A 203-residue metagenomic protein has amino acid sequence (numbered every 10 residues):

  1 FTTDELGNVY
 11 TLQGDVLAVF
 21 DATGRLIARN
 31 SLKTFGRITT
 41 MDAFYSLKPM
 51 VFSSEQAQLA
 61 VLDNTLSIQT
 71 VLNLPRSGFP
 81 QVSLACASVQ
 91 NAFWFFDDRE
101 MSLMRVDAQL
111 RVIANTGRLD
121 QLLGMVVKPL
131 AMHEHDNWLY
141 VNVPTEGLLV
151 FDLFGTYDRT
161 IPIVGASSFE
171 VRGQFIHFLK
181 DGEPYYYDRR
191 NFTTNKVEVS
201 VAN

Functional and structural regions predicted by a protein language model:
F1-D4, F35-A43, F79-A87, G124-M132 (+2 more regions): Repeated scaffold domains used in trafficking and secretory/extracellular systems, primarily beta-propellers
F1-L47, S54: Start-of-domain marker
T3, V9-Q13, P49-E55, L62 (+4 more regions): Conserved beta-strand positions in repeat-built beta-propeller and related beta-rich domains
L6-G7, S46-K48, Q90-N91, D136-W138 (+1 more regions): Short coil/turn segments that connect the beta-strands within blades of beta-propeller domains
A18-V19, Q58-A60, S102-M104, L148-V150 (+1 more regions): WD40 beta-propeller blade core
R25-S31, I68-R76, R111-G124, F154-P162 (+1 more regions): A short beta-strand motif characteristic of beta-propeller blades
S53-V106: Hydrophobic alpha-helical segments and helix pairs
N142, L148-D152, D158-R190: Loop/turn-rich, solvent-exposed surfaces of beta-rich toroidal or solenoidal domains
